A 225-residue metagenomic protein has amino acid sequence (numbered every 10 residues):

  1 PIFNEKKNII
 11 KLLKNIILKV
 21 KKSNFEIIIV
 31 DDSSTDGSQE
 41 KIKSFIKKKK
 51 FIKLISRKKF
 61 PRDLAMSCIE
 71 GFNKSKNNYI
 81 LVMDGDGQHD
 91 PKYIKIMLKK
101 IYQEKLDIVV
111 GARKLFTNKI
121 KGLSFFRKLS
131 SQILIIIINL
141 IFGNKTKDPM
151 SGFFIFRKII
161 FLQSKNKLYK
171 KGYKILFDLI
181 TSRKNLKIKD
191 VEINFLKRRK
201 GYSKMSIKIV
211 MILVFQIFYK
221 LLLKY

Functional and structural regions predicted by a protein language model:
E5-K19: Short, well-formed alpha-helical segments that are part of the catalytic scaffolds of diverse glycosyltransferases
K7-K11, D36-F45: Acidic helix N-cap motif at the loop->helix transition within catalytic regions of sugar-transfer enzymes
F25-I28, Q39-K74: Conserved donor nucleotide-binding strand/loop of the catalytic core
D31-E40, G87: A conserved acidic beta->alpha catalytic loop
R57-K74, Y79, P91-Y173, R198-F215 (+1 more regions): Acceptor/aglycone-binding surface of glycosyltransferases and processive sugar-polymer synthases
N144-K145, K167-K170, I180-L196: Catalytic donor-sugar/metal-binding loop of nucleotide-sugar-dependent glycosyltransferases
I175-L179: Short active-site alpha-helical segment characteristic of glycosyltransferases and processive polysaccharide synthases
